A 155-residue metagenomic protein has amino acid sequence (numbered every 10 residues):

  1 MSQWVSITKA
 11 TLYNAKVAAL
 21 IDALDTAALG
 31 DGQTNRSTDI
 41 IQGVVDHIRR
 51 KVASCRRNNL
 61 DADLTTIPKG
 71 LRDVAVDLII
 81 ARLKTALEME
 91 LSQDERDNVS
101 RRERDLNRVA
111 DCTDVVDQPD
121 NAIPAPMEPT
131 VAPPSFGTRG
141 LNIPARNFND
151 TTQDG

Functional and structural regions predicted by a protein language model:
M1-K69, A132-G155: Conserved short "hinge" loops at termini or chain/domain junctions
S54, G70-L91: Ordered, amphipathic secondary-structure segments that act as subunit-interaction surfaces in large macromolecular
A81-G155: Short loop/turn elements at secondary-structure junctions
